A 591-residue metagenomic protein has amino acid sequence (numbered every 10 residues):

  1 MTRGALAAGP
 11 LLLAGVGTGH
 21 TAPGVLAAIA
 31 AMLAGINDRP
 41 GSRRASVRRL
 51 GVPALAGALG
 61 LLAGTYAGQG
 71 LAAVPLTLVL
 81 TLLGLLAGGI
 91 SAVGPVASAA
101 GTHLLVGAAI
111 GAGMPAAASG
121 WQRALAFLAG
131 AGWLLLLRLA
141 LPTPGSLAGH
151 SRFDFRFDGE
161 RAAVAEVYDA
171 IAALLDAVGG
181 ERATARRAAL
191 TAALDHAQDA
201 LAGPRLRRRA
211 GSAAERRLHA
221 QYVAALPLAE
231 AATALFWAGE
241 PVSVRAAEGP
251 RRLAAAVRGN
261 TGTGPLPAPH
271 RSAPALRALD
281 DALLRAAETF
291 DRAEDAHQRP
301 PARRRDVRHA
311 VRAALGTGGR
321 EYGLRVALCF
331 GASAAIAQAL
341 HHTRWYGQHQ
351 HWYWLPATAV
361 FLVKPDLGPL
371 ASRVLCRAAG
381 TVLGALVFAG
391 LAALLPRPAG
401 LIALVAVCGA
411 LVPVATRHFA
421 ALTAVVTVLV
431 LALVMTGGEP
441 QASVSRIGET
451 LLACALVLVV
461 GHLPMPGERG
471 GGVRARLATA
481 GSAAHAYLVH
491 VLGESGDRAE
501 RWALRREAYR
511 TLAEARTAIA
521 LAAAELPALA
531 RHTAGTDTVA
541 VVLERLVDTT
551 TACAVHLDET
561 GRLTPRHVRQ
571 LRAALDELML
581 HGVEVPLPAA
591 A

Functional and structural regions predicted by a protein language model:
M1-G9, L13, A124, L134-H349 (+1 more regions): Cytosolic regulatory and coupling regions of membrane transport/channel systems
M1-L104, A108-L135, L266-A410, V414-A424 (+6 more regions): Alpha-helical transmembrane segments and their membrane-interface boundaries that form or gate the permeation pathway
A453-A455: A short glycine-rich beta-alpha junction/loop motif
L458-V459: Cytochrome P450 heme-binding "Cys pocket" and the immediately downstream C-terminal segment
